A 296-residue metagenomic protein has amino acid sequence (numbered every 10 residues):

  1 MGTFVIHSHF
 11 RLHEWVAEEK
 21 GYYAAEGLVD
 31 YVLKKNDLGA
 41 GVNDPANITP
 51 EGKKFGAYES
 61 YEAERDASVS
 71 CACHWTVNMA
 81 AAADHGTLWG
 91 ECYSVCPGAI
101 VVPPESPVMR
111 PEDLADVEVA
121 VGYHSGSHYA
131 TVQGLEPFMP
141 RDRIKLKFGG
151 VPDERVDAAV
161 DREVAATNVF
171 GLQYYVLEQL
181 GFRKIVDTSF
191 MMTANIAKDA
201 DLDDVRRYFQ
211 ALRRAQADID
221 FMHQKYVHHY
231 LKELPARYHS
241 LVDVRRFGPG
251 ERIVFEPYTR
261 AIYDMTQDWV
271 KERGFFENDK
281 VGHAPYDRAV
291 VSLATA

Functional and structural regions predicted by a protein language model:
M1-Q133, P137-M139, L146, I185: Short, glycine-/small- and polar/acidic-enriched structural segments that line small-molecule recognition paths
V16-E18, G98-V108, F190-V205, E251: A bilobed periplasmic-binding-protein/Venus flytrap-type ligand-binding module shared by bacterial periplasmic
C71-A83, V132, V160-F182, D268-W269: A ligand-binding cleft/hinge motif common to bilobed small-molecule-binding domains
K147, V151-L234: Pocket-lining segment of extracytoplasmic ligand-binding domains
L202-E277: Secondary-structure end/capping motifs
K271-A296: Conserved C-terminal helix/tail region of periplasmic/extracytoplasmic solute-binding proteins
